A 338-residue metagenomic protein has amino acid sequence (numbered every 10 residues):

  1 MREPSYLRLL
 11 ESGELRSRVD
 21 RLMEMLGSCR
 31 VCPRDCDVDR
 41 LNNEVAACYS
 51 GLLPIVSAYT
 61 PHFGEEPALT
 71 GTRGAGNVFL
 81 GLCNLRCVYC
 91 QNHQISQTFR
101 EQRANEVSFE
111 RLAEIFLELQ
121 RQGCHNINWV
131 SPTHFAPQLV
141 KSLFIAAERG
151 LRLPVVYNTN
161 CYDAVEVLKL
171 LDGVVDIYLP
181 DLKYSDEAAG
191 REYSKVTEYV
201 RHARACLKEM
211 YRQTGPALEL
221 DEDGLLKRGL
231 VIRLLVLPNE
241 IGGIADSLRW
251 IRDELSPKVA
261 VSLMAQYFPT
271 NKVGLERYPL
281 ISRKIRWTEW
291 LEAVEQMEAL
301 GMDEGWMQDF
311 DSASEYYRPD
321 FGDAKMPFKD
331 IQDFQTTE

Functional and structural regions predicted by a protein language model:
M1-E44, G215-E338: Auxiliary Fe-S-binding modules of radical SAM enzymes
E44, C48-I177, D186-A188: Conserved Radical SAM active-site core
G76, I127, V155-Y157, Y178-P180 (+3 more regions): Hydrophobic faces of well-ordered beta-strands that scaffold small-molecule active sites in alpha/beta enzyme cores
Q94-A104, E192-T197, E276-K284: Short glycine-enriched, charge-decorated loop/helix-capping segments at active-site entrances that position
S96-Q97, A136, C161-A164, L182-V200 (+3 more regions): Conserved radical SAM core fold
S142-P154, A205-Q213, W287-E295: Alpha-helix-loop-beta-strand connector modules within alpha/beta enzyme cores
D172-E187, K258-Y267: Non-cysteine beta-strand/loop elements that form the S-adenosyl-L-methionine
R191-D223: Anionic-ligand binding region
